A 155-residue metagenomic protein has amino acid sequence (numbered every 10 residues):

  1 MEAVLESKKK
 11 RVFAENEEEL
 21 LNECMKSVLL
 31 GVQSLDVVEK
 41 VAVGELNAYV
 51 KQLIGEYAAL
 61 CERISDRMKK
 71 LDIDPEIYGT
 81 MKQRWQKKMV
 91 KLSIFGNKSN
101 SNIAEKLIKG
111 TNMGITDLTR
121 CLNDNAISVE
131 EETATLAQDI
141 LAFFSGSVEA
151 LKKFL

Functional and structural regions predicted by a protein language model:
E2-V4, D66-T116: Carboxylate-rich helix-loop segments that flank metal/cofactor sites and access channels in metalloenzymes
L5-E6, R11, G55-E56, P75-L92 (+1 more regions): Charge-rich, acidic-biased intrinsically disordered regions
K9-V41, I103-I127, F143: Alpha-helical bundle segments that constitute or directly flank the non-heme di-iron/ferroxidase center
E15-C24, G44-R63, N100-L107, E131-F143: Alpha-helical scaffold segments that form or flank carboxylate-/histidine-based iron centers
V32, E39, C61, S65-M68 (+3 more regions): A structural signal for well-ordered alpha-helices, especially hydrophobic packing surfaces of coiled-coils
V37-A48, L122-T135, F154-L155: Inter-helical turn/loop segments and adjacent helix faces that build the functional surface of alpha-helical bundle
N47-Q83, F154: Conserved alpha-helical segments that form or flank metal/cofactor-binding pockets of metalloenzymes
